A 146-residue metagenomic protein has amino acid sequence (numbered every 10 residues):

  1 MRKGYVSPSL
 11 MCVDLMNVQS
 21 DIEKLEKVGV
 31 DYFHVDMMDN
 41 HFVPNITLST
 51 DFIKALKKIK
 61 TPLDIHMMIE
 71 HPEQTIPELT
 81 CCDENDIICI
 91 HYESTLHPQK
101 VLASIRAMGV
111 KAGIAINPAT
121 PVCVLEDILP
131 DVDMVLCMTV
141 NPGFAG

Functional and structural regions predicted by a protein language model:
R2-V6, G29-D31, I59-L63, E84-D86 (+2 more regions): Short, well-ordered coil/turn segments that N-cap beta-strands
K3-S9, F33-M38, A115, M134-N141: Short beta-strands and strand-loop turn motifs
G4-N17, P44, P62-E70, H91 (+1 more regions): Active-site mouth loops of central-metabolism enzymes
L15, Q19-E23, T50-K54, I76 (+2 more regions): Generic structural signal for well-ordered alpha-helices, preferentially at hydrophobic/aromatic core positions
V18, L25, F33-D36, L79 (+1 more regions): Conserved, mostly hydrophobic/aromatic
F33-L48, I90, V140-G146: Glycine-rich, proline-tolerant flexible connector loops at the mouths of alpha/beta enzymes
I46-M67, S104-G113: Alpha-helix-loop-beta-strand connector modules within alpha/beta enzyme cores
Q74-P77, C82-G146: Conserved anion-binding
